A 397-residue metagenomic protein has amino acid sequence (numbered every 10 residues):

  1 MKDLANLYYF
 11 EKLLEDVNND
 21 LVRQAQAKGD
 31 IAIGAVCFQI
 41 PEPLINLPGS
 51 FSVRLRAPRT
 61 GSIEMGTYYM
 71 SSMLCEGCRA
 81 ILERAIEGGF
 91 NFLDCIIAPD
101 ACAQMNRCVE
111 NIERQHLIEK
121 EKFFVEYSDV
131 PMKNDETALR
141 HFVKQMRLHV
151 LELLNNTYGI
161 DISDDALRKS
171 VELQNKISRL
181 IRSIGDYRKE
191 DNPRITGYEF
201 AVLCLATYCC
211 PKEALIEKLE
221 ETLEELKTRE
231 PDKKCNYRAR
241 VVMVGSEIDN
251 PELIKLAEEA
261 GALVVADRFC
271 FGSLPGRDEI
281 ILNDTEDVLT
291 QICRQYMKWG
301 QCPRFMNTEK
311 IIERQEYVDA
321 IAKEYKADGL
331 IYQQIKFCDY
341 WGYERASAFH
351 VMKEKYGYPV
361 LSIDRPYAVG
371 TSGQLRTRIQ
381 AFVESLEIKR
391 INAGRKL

Functional and structural regions predicted by a protein language model:
M1-I31, V143, R147, L151-E279 (+2 more regions): A charged, amphipathic alpha-helical module
K2-A5, A346-L397: Peripheral docking tails and interdomain loops at the edges of cofactor- or intermediate-handling domains
A27, F38-Q39, L44-A57, G245-K310 (+1 more regions): Redox- and metal-dependent alpha/beta enzyme cores, enriched for Fe-S-associated oxidoreductases and cofactor-handling
G34, Q39-G89, L93-D94, D100-C102 (+1 more regions): An N-terminal, globular interaction/scaffold subdomain
A80-E152: Acidic/His-rich segments in extracytoplasmic proteins that coordinate ligands and/or metal ions
A85, E309-K326, E344-S347: A short, acidic, amphipathic alpha-helical segment used as a generic capping/interface helix at domain edges
Q104-C108, C338-E344: Glycine/threonine-rich flexible loop motifs
